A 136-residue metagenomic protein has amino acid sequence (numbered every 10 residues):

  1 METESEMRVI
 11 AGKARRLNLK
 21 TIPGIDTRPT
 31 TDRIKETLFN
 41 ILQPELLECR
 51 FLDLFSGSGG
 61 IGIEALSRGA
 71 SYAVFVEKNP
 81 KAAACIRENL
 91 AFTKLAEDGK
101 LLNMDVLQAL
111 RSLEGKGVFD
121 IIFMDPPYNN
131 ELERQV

Functional and structural regions predicted by a protein language model:
M1-V136: Class I S-adenosyl-L-methionine-dependent methyltransferase catalytic core
